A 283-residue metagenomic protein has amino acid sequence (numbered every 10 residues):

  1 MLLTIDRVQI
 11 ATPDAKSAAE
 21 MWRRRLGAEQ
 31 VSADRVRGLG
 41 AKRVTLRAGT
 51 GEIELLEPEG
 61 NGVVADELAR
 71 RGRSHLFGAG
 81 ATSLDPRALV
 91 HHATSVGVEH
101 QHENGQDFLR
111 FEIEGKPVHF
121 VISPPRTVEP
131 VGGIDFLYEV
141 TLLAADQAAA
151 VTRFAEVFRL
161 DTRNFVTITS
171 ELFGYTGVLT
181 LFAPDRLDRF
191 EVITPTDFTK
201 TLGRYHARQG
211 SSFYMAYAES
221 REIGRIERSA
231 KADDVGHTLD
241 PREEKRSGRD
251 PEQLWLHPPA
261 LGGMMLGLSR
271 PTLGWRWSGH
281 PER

Functional and structural regions predicted by a protein language model:
M1-A19, S74-A81, V121-F158, R163 (+3 more regions): N-terminal beta-strand motif that seeds the catalytic metal site of vicinal oxygen chelate
M1-V63, S95, L268-R270: An N-terminus-focused feature that recognizes amino-terminal "leader" regions
T4-P13, V44-G49, V64-H92, F136-A145 (+3 more regions): Vicinal oxygen chelate
A15-E29, A88-V96, D146-T162, I226-D234: Amphipathic alpha-helical segments
E52-E54, R87-F136, T167-D197, M215-Y217 (+1 more regions): Vicinal oxygen chelate
E59-R70, P124-V131: Short, flexible helix-coil linker/hinge segments at the edges of structured domains or between repeats
N61-D66, T199-T201, L273-R276: Serine-centered coil/turn micro-motif
